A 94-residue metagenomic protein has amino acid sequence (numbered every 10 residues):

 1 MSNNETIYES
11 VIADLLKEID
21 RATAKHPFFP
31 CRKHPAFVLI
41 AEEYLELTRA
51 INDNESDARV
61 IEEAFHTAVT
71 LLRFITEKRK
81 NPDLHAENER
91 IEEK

Functional and structural regions predicted by a protein language model:
M1-K94: Flexible "arm" and connector segments at domain edges
